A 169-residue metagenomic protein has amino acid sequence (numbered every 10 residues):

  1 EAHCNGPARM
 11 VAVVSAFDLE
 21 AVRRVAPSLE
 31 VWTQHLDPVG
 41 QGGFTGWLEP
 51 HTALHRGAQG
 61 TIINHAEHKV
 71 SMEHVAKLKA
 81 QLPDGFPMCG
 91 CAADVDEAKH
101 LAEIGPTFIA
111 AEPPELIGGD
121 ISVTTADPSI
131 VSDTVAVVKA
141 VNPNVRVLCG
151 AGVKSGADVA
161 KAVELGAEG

Functional and structural regions predicted by a protein language model:
E1-E30, H35: A short aromatic-anchored loop/beta-hairpin motif
C4-N5, E20-S28, H51-G57, K79 (+3 more regions): Acidic (Asp/Glu)-rich catalytic clusters
M10-V14, V31-Q34, T61-I63, M88-G90 (+3 more regions): Hydrophobic faces of well-ordered beta-strands that scaffold small-molecule active sites in alpha/beta enzyme cores
S15, A53, E112, A162: Conserved, mostly hydrophobic/aromatic
A16-V25, Q41-H51, A66-Q81, D96 (+3 more regions): Active-site-adjacent beta->alpha loops and helix N-cap segments on the catalytic face of soluble alpha/beta enzymes
Q34-P38, G42-F44, C91-D96, L148-A157: Glycine-rich beta-to-alpha transition loops that act as phosphate-gripper elements at the mouths of alpha/beta enzyme
Q59-S71, F108-I121, L165-G169: Glycine-rich phosphate-binding active-site loops on the catalytic face of alpha/beta enzymes
A93-G105, G152-G169: Catalytic cores of alpha/beta
